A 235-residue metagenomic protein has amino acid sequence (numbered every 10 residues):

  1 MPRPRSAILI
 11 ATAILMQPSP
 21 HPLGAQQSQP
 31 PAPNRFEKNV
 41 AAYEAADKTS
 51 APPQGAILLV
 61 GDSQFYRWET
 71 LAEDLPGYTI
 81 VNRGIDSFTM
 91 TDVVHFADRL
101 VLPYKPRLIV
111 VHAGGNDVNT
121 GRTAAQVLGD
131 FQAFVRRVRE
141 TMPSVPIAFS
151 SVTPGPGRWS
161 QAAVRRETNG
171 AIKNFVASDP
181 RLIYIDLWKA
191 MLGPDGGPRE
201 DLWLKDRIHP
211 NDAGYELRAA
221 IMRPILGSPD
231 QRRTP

Functional and structural regions predicted by a protein language model:
M1-V60, F65, E69-D74, G227-P235: N-terminal secretory targeting modules
A45-I57, F96-L102, R136-R139: Short amphipathic alpha-helices and their capping/turn segments at secondary-structure boundaries
P52-Q54, P76, K105, P143 (+1 more regions): Residue-level preference for short coil/turn positions at secondary-structure junctions
I57-G61, I80-G84, L108-H112, P146-S151 (+2 more regions): Structural recognition of the beta-strand scaffold that forms the well-ordered cores of secreted hydrolase catalytic
F65-V81, M90-G129, A148, V152-P156: Oxyanion-hole/transition-state-stabilizing segment in secreted/luminal serine hydrolases and related acyltransferases
D98, L102-K105, G114, Q132 (+5 more regions): Sec-exported extracytoplasmic/periplasmic mature domains
A124-F134, V164-N169: Charged helix-capping and loop-helix junction motifs
P154-P235: Catalytic His-Asp segment of secreted/periplasmic serine-dependent ester chemistry enzymes
